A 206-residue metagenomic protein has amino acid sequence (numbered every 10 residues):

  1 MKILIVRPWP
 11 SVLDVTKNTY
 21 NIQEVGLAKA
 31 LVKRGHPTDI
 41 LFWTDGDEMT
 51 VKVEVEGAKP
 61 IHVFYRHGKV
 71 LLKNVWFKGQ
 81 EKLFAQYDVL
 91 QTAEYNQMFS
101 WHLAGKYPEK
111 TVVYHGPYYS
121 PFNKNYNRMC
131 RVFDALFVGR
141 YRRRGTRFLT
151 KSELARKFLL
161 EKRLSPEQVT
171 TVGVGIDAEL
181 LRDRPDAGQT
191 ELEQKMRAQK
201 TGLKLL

Functional and structural regions predicted by a protein language model:
M1-E48, K52: N-terminal subdomain of nucleotide-sugar transferases
K2-I3, V89-Q91, A104-F122, L149: Active-site proximal beta-strand in glycosyltransferases
L4-V6, M196-L206: Conserved donor-binding/catalytic core segment of Leloir-type glycosyltransferases
T19, Y119-R144, Q189: Nucleotide-sugar donor phosphate/pyrophosphate-binding loop at the beta->alpha transition of glycosyltransferases
V63-P108, R131-R140: An amphipathic, basic-hydrophobic alpha-helix
R144-S152, T170: A short beta-strand/loop micro-motif in the catalytic core of glycosyltransferases that engages the nucleotide-sugar
L154, G175: Carbohydrate-associated surface elements
L160, I176-M196: Acidic anion/phosphate-binding donor-loop and adjacent secondary structure in glycosyltransferase catalytic cores
